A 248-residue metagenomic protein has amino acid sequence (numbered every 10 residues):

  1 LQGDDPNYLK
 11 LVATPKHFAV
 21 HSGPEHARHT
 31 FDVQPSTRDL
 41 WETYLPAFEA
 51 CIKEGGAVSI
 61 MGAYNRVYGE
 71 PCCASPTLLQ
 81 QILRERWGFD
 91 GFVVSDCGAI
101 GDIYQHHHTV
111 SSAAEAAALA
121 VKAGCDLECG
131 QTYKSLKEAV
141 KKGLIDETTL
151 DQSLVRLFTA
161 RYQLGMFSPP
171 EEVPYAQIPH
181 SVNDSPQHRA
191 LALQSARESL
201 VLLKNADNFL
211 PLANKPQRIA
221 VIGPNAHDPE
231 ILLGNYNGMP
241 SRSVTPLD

Functional and structural regions predicted by a protein language model:
L1-D248: Glycoside hydrolase catalytic-domain context in secreted enzymes
